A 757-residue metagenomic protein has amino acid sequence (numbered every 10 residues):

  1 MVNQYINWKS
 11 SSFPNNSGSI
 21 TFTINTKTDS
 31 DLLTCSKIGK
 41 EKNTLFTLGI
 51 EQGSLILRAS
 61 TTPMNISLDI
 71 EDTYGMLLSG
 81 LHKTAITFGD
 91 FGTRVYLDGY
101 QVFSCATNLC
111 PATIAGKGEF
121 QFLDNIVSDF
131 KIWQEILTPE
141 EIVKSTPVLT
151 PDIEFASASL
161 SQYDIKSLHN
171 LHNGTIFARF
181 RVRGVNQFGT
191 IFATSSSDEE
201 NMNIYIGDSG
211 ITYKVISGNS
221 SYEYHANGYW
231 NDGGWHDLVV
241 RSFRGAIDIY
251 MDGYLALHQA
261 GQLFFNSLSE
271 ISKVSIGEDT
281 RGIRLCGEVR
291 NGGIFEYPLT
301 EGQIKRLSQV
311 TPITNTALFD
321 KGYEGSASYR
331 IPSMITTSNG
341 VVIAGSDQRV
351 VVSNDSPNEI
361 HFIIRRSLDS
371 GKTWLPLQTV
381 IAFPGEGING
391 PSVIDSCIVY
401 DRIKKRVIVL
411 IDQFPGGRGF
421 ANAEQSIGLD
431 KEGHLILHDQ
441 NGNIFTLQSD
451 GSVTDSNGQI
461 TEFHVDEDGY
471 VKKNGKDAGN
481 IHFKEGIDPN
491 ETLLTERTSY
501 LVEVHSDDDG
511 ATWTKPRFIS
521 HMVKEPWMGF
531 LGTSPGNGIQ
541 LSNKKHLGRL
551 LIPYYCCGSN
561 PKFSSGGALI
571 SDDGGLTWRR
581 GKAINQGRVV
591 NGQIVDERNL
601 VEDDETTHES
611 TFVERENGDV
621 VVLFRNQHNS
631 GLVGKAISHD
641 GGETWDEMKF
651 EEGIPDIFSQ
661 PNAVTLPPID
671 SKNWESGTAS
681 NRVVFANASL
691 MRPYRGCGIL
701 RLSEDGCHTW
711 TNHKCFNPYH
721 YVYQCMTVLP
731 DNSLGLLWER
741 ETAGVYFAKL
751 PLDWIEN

Functional and structural regions predicted by a protein language model:
M1-K305, Q309-T311: Extracellular glycan-associated modules
R290, Y297, G302-N757: Asp-box/BNR beta-propeller blade signature and adjacent active/binding-site loops in extracellular glycan-interacting
